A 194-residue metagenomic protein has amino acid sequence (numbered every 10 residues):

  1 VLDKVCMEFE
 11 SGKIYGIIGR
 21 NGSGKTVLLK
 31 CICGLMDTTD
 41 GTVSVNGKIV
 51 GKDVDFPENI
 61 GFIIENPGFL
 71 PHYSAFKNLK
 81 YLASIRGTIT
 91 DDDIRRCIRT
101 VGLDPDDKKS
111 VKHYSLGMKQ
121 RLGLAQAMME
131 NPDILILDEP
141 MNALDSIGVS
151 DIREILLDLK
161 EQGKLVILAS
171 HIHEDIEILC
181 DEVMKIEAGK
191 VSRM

Functional and structural regions predicted by a protein language model:
I18-R20: The feature captures the beta-strand-to-loop junction immediately N-terminal to the Walker
C33: Helix-to-loop junction immediately C-terminal to a conserved catalytic motif
G41-F56: Conserved ABC transporter NBD signature motif
K80, D91-D107: Conserved ABC ATPase "signature" region
L124: Hydrophobic anchor residue at the start of the ABC signature
L135-E139: Catalytic Walker B motif of ABC-type/P-loop ATPase nucleotide-binding domains
